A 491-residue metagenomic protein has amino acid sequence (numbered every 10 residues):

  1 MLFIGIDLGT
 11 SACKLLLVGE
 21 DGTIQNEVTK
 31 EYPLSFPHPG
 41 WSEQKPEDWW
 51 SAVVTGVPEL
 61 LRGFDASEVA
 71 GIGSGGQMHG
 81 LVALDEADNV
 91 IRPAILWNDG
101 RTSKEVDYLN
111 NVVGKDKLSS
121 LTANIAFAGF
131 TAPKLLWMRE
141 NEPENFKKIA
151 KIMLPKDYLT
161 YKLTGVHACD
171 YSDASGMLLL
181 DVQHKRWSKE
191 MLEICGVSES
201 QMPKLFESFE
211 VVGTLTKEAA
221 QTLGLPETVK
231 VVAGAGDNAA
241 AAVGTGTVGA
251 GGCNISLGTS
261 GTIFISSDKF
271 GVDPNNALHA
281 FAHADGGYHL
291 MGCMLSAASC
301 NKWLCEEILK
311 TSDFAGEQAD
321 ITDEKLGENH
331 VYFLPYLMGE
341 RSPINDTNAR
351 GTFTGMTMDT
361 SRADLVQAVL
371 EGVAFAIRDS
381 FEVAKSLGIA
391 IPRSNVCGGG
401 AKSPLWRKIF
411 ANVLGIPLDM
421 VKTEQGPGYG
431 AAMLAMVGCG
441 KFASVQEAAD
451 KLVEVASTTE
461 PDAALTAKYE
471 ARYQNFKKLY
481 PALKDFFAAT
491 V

Functional and structural regions predicted by a protein language model:
M1-R92, S120, K148, A220-Q221 (+3 more regions): N-terminal glycine/serine-rich phosphate-binding loop of ATP-dependent small-molecule kinases, especially carbohydrate
I4-G5, S103, N110-I125, P133-A168 (+3 more regions): Active-site core segments that coordinate phosphate-bearing ligands/cofactors across diverse enzyme families
G22, K45, I72, D99 (+3 more regions): Residue-level signal for inorganic ion chemistry
K30-Y32, E207, H283, P461: Active-site donor-binding loop signature of nucleotide-sugar glycosyltransferases
P33-F36, G100-T102, A298-S299: A short local loop/turn or secondary-structure capping micro-motif enriched for an aromatic residue
P58-W97, I125-T131, T160-D181, K204-E207 (+1 more regions): Short beta-strand-loop/turn "lid" adjacent to the catalytic site in phosphate-handling enzymes
D65-E68, G196, Q201, A390: Short loop/turn motifs at secondary-structure junctions
